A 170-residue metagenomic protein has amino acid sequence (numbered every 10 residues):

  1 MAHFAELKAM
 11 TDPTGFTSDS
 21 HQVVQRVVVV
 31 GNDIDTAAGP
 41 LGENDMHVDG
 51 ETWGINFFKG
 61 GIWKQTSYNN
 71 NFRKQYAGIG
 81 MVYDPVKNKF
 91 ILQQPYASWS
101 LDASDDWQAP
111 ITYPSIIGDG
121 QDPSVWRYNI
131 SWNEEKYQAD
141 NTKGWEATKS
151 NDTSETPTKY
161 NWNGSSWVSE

Functional and structural regions predicted by a protein language model:
M1-E170: Interaction-interface detector
